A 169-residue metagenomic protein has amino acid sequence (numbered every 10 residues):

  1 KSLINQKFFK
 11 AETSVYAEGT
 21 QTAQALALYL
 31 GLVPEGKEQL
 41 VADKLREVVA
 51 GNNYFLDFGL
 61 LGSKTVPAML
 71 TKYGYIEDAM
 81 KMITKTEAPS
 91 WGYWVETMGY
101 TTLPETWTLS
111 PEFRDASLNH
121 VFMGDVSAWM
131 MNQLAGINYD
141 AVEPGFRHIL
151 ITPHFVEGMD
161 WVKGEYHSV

Functional and structural regions predicted by a protein language model:
K1-D115: Catalytic cores of carbohydrate-active enzymes
E77-V169: Non-catalytic C-terminal accessory modules of carbohydrate-active enzymes
